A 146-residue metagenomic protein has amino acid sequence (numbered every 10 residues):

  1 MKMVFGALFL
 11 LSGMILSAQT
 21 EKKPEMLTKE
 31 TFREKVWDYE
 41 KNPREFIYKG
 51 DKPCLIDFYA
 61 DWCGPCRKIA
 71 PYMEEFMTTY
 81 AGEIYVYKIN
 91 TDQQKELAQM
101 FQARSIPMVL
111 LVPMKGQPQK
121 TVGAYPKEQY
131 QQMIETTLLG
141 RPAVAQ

Functional and structural regions predicted by a protein language model:
M1-R33, R141-Q146: N-terminal targeting signals for export/organelle localization
T28-P53: A short beta-strand-turn-helix
T31, C54-D57, K68, Y72 (+1 more regions): Extracytoplasmic/secreted proteins, especially bacterial periplasmic and envelope-associated proteins
D51-C54, F58-W62, S105: Short pre-active-site segment immediately N-terminal to redox-active cysteine/selenocysteine motifs in thiol-based
P53, K95, F101-L110: Structural micro-motif
F58, I69, M73-M77, A81-E96 (+1 more regions): Thiol-based oxidoreductase modules, predominantly thioredoxin-like and allied folds used for disulfide exchange
D61-K68, M108: C-type cytochrome heme c attachment motif
S105, L110-Q146: Non-catalytic, surface beta->alpha helical segment in thiol-disulfide oxidoreductase systems
